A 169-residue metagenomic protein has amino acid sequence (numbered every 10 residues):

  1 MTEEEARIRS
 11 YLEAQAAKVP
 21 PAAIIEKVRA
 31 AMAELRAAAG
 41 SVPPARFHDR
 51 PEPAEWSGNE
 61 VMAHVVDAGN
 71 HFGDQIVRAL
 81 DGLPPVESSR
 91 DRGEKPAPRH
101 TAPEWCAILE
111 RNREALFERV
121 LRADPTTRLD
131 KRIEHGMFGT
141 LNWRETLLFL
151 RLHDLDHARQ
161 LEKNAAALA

Functional and structural regions predicted by a protein language model:
M1-A14, H48-R90, L129-A169: Short, contiguous alpha-helical
S10-E26: Short, charged, low-complexity loops and linkers
P21-A54: Short, contiguous, helix-prone interaction/anchoring segments in small proteins
I25, P51, M62, V66 (+2 more regions): Short gly/ser-rich anion-binding loops that grip negatively charged ligand groups
K27-A37, Q75, R92-D130, L148: Acidic/histidine-rich alpha-helical segments that form the ligand environment of transition-metal centers
A33, G40, V66-N70, E114 (+3 more regions): Solvent-exposed alpha-helix faces
A39-V42, R46, L83, V120-T127 (+1 more regions): A general structural signal marking secondary-structure boundaries and capping sites
